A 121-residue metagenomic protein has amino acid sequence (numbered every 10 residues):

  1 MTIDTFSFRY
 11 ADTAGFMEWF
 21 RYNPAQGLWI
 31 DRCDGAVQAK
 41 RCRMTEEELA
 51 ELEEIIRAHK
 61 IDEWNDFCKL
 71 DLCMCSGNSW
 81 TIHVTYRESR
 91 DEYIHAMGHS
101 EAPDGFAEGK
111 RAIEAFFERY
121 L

Functional and structural regions predicted by a protein language model:
M1-D12, K40-L121: Short, well-ordered, aromatic-rich surface patches in folded extracellular/luminal domains
A14-E18: Short N-terminal binding/cap micro-motifs at the start of the first secondary-structure element
W19-Q38: Short, flexible N-terminal segments of the mature chain
